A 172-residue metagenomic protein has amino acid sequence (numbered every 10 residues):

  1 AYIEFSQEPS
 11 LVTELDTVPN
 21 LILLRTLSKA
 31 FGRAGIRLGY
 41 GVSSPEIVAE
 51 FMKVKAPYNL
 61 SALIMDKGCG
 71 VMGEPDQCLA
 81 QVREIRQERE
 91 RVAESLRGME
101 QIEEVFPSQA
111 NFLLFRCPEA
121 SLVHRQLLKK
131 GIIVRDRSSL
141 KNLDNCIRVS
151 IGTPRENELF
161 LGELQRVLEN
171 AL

Functional and structural regions predicted by a protein language model:
Y2-A30: Active-site pre-lysine segment of PLP-dependent enzymes
N20-G98, E104-V105: PLP-dependent aminotransferase class I/II
G35, Q109-A110, K141-N145: Short acidic/glycine-enriched loop/turn segments that link adjacent beta-strands
V42, L114-R116, S150-G152: Short hydrophobic/aromatic beta-strand micro-patches that form the beta-sheet surface supporting nucleotide- or nucleic
I85-R86, E90, G98-K130: Conserved PLP-binding catalytic core of the aspartate aminotransferase-like
K129-K130, S139-L172: PLP-dependent enzyme catalytic core of the Aspartate aminotransferase-like
I133: Residue-level detector of anion-binding/catalytic polar loops
